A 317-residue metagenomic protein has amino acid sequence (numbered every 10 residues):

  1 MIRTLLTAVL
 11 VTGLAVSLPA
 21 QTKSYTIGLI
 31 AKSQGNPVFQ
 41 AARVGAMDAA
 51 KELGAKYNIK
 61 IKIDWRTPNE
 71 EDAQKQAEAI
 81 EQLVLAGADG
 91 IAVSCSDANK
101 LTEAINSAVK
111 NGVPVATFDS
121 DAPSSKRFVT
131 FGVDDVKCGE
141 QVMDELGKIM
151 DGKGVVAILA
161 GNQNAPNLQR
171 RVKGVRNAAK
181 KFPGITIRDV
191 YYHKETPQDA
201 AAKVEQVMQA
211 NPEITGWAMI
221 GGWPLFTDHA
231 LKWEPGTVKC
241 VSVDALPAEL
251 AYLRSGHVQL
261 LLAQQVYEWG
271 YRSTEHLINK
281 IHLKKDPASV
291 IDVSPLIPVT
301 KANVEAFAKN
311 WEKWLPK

Functional and structural regions predicted by a protein language model:
M1-T4: Positively charged n-region of N-terminal signal peptides that target proteins for export
L6-S17: Bacterial N-terminal signal peptides
A20-K317: A residue-level marker of the well-folded mature domains of exported/periplasmic proteins
